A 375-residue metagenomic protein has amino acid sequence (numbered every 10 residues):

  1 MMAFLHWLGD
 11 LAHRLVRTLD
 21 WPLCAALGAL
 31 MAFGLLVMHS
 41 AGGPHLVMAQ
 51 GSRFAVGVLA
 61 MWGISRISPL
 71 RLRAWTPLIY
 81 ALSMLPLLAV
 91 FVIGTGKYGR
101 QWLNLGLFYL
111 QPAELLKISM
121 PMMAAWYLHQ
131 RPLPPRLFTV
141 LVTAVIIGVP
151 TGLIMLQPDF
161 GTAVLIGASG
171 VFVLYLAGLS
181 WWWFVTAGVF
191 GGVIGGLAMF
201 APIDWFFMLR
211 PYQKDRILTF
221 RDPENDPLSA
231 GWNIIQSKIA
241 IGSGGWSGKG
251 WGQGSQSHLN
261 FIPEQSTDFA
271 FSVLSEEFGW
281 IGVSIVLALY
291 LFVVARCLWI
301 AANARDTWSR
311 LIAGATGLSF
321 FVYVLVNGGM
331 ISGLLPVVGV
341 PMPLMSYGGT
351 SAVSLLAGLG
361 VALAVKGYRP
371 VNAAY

Functional and structural regions predicted by a protein language model:
M1-F4, L8-D10, M38, V326-Y375: A juxtamembrane structural motif centered on a specific transmembrane helix
M1-M2, L8-L27, L72: N-terminal membrane topogenic signal
L15-V16, T139-V140, L259-I262, A304-R305: Helix-boundary and loop/linker segments of multi-pass membrane transporters
L23-A230, S272-S332, A357-V361, Y375: Hydrophobic alpha-helical transmembrane segments of multi-pass inner membrane proteins, especially in bacterial systems
L36, Q101, A163, N233 (+7 more regions): Gly/Ser/Thr-rich beta-alpha loop segments that engage phosphate groups in nucleotides
G106-L116, L156-P158, G245-G250, V337-S354: Glycine/serine-rich anion-binding loops at beta->alpha junctions that coordinate negatively charged ligand groups
I241, G245-I281, W308: Long extracytoplasmic/lumenal interhelical loops at the membrane interface of multi-pass membrane proteins
